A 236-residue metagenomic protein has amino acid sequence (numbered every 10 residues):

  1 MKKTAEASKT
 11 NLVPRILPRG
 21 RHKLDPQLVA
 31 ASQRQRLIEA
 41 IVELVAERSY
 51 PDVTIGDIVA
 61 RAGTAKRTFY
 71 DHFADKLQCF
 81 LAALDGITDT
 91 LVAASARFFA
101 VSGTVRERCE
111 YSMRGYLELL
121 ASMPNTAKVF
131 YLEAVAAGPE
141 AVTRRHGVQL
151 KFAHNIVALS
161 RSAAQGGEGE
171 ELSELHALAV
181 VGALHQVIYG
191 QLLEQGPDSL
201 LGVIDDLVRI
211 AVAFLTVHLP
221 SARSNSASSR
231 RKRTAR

Functional and structural regions predicted by a protein language model:
M1-R21, E118, S122, H154 (+2 more regions): C-terminal peripheral helix-coil segments that are non-catalytic and often amphipathic
K2, L28-D57: Short, amphipathic alpha-helix enriched in basic
V29-S32, R36, V45, F73 (+3 more regions): Alpha-helical DNA-contacting segments of helix-turn-helix folds
L44-Q78, A82: Helix-turn-helix
Y50, L91, T126-F130, L184: Short, structured motif recognition centered on aromatic/hydrophobic residues
A82, A96-N125: Hydrophobic alpha-helical connector segments
S95-F99, T126-V135, E140-R144, Y189: A structural feature that tracks compact, well-ordered secondary-structure segments with a strong bias toward
P139-A164, E171-Q186, G202-V212: Amphipathic alpha-helical packing segments from all-alpha helical-bundle domains
